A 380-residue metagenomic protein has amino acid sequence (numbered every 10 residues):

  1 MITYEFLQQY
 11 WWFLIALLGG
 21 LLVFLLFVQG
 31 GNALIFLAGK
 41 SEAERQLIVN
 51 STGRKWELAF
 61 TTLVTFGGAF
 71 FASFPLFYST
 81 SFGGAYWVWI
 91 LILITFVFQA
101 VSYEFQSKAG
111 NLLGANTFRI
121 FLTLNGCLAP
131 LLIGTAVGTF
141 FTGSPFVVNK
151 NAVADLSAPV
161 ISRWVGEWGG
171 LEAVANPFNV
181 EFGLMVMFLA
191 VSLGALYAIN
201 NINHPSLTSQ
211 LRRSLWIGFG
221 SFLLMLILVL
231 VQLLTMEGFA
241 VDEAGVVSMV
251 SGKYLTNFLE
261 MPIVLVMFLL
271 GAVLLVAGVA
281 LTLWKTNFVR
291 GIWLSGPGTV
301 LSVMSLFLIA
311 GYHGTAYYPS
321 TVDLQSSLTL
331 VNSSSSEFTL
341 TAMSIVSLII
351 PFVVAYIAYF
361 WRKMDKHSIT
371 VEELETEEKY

Functional and structural regions predicted by a protein language model:
M1, M236-M261: Membrane-interface interhelical connector segments
M1-F60, V64-G67: N-terminal signal-anchor module of multipass membrane proteins
Q8-L17, A115-I133, S209-F222, T286-V300: Alpha-helical transmembrane segments and their helix-start/interface "positive-inside/aromatic belt" motifs in integral
V23-F36, F98-N111, P145-V153, L184-L207 (+2 more regions): Juxtamembrane interface elements at the cytosolic ends of transmembrane helices in multi-pass membrane proteins
F82-W89, F98-F188: Membrane-interface helix-loop-helix junctions at boundaries between adjacent transmembrane segments
V137-S162, V231-V246, I309-D323: Membrane-helix interface motif
W164-L189, L255-V273, S333-V353: Hydrophobic alpha-helical transmembrane segments
S248-K253, Y318-T339: Short, membrane-exposed interhelical loops at transmembrane-helix boundaries
